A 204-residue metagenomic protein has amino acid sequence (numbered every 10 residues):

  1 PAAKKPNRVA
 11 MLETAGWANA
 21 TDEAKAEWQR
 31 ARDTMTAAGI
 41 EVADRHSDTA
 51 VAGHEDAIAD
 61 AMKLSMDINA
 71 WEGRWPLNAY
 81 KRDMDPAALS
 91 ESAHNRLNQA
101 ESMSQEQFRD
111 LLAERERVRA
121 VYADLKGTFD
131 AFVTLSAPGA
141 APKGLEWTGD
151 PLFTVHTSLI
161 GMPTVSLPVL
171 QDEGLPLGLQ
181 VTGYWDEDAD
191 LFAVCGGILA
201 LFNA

Functional and structural regions predicted by a protein language model:
P1-A18, K25, Q29-A38, R109 (+1 more regions): Structural helix-boundary/capping segments
A3-R8, L64-R119, P168-G178: Short helix-loop capping/hinge segments that flank enzyme active sites or metal/cofactor-binding pockets
D22-A24, E55-I68, K143-T148: Short glycine/threonine-rich loop-to-helix capping motif typified by GTGT followed within a few residues by an Asp-Pro
E23-S47, N78-M84, F108-F129: Acyltransferase
E41-M62, V169-Q171, P176: Short connector loops at secondary-structure junctions
K63, D110, S136-V155: Short, surface-exposed loop/helix-turn segments at secondary-structure junctions that function as lids/hinges flanking
E101-S104, F129, A141: Active-site pocket-lining segment
